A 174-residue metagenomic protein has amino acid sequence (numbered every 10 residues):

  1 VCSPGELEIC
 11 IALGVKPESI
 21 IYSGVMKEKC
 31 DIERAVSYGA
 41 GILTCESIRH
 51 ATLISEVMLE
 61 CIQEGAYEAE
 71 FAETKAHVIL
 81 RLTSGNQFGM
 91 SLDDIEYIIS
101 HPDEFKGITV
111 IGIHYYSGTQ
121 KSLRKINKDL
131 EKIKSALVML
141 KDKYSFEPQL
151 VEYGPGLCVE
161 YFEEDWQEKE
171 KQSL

Functional and structural regions predicted by a protein language model:
V1-L150: Active-site-proximal beta-alpha core segment in soluble small-molecule metabolic enzymes
L123-D129, E160-L174: Short glycine/threonine-rich loop-to-helix capping motif typified by GTGT followed within a few residues by an Asp-Pro
E147-D165: Active-site-proximal loop/short-helix segments that contain or immediately flank catalytic acid/base residue(s)
